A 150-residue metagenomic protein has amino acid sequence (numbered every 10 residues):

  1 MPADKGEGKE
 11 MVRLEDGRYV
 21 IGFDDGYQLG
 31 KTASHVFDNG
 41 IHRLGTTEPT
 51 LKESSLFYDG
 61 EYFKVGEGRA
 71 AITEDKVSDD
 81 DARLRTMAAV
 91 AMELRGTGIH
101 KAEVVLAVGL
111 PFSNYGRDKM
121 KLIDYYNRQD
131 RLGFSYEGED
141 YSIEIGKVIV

Functional and structural regions predicted by a protein language model:
M1-Y27, K31-V150: Nucleotide/phosphate-binding catalytic cleft detector across ATP-hydrolyzing and phosphate-transferring enzymes
